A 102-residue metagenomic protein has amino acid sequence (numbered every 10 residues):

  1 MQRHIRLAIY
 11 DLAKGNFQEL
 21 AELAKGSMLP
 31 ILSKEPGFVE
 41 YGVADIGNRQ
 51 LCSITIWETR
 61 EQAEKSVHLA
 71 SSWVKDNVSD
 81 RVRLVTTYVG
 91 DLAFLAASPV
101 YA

Functional and structural regions predicted by a protein language model:
M1-C52, E58-S72, V78-A102: Short S/T/G/P-rich N-terminal loop/turn motif that feeds into the first structured element of a domain
